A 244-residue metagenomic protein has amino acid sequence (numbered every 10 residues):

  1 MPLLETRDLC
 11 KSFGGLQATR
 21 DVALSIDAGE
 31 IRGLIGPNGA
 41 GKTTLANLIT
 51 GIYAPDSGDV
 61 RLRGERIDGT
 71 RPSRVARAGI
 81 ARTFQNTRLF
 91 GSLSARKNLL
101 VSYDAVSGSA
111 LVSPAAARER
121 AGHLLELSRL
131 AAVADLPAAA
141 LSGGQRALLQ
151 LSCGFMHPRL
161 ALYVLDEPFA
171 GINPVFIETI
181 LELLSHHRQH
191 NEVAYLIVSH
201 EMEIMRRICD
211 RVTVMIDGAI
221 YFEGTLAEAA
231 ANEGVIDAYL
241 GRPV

Functional and structural regions predicted by a protein language model:
I35-P37: The feature captures the beta-strand-to-loop junction immediately N-terminal to the Walker
T50: Helix-to-loop junction immediately C-terminal to a conserved catalytic motif
D68-G69, L124-A140, A161: Conserved ABC nucleotide-binding domain
P114-V133, E182-S185, G234: Conserved ABC ATPase "signature" region
Y163-E167: Catalytic Walker B motif of ABC-type/P-loop ATPase nucleotide-binding domains
S199-H200: H-loop/switch region of ABC-family ATPase nucleotide-binding domains
M205-R207: A short, surface-exposed alpha-helical micro-motif characterized by mixed small hydrophobic and charged/polar residues
